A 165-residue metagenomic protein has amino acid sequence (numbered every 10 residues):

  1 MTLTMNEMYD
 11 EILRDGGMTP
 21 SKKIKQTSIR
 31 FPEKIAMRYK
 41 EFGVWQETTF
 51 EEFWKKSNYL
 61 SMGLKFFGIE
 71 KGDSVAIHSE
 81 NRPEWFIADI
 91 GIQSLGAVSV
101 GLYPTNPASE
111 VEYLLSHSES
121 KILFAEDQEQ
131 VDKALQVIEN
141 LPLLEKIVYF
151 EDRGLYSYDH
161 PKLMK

Functional and structural regions predicted by a protein language model:
M1-P20: Flexible, non-catalytic linker and terminal segments flanking ANL/adenylate-forming cores
R14, H78, F124: Active-site-adjacent beta-strand anchor residues
D15-A36, K55: A short N-terminal helical cap/helix-turn-helix that marks the beginning of AMP-binding/adenylate-forming
I24, A88, A134: Aromatic/hydrophobic pocket-lining residues that form π-stacking "cages" and hydrophobic walls in ligand
I29, K65, Q93: Short polybasic/polar patches that bind polyanions
A36-I90, P107-E112, K165: Conserved AMP-binding/adenylate-forming core of the ANL superfamily
S94-K165: Structural core segment of the AMP-binding/adenylate-forming
